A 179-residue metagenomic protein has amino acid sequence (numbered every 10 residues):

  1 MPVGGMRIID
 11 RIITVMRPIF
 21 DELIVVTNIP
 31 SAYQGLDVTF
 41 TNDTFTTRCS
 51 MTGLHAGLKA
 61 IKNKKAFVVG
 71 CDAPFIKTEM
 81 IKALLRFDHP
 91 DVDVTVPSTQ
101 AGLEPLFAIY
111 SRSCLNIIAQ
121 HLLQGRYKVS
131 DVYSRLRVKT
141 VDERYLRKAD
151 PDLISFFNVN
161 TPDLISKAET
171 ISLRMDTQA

Functional and structural regions predicted by a protein language model:
M1-R126, D131-L153, E169-D176: Nucleotide and nucleotide-moiety/phosphate-recognizing core
F156-V159: Conserved anion/nucleotide-ligand pocket segment
L164-I165: Catalytic donor/gating beta->alpha subdomain of glycosyltransferases that bind UDP-sugars
